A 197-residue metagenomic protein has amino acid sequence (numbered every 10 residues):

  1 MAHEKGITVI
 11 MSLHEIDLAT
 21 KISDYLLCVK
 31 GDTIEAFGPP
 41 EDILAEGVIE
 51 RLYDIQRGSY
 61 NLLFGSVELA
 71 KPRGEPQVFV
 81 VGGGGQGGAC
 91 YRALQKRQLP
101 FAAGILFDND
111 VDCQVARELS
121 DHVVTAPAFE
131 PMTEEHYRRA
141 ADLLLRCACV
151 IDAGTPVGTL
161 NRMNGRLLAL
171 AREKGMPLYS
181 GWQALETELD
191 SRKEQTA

Functional and structural regions predicted by a protein language model:
M1-K5: Helical segment within the ABC ATPase nucleotide-binding domain
L13-H14: H-loop/switch region of ABC-family ATPase nucleotide-binding domains
A19-K21: A short, surface-exposed alpha-helical micro-motif characterized by mixed small hydrophobic and charged/polar residues
L27, G31-D42: Conserved switch/coupling elements of ABC/ABC-like ATPase nucleotide-binding domains
D54-E135, D152-A153, G158-R162, Y179-A197: ABC ATPase nucleotide-binding domains
E134-L143: A short, acidic, amphipathic alpha-helical segment used as a generic capping/interface helix at domain edges
R162-P177: A short, gly/pro- and small-residue-rich
